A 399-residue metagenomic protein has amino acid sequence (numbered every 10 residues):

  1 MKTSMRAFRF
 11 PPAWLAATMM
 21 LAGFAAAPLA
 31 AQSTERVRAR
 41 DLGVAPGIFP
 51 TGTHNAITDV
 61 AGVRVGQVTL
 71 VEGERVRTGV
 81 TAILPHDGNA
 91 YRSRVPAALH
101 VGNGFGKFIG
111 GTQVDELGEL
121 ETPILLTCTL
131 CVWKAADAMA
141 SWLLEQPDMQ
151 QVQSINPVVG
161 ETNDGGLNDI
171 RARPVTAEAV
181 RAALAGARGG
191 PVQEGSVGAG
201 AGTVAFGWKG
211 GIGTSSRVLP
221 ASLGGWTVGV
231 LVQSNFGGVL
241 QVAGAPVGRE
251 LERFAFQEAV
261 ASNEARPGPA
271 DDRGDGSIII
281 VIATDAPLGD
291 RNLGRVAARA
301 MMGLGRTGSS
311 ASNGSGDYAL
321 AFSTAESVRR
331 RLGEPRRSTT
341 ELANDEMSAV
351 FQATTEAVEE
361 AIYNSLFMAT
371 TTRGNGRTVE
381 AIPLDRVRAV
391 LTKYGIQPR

Functional and structural regions predicted by a protein language model:
M1-F10: N-terminal secretory signal peptides that target proteins for export/translocation
S4, A17-M19, S33: Residue-level detector of intrinsically disordered terminal segments
R9-P11, A25, A255: Compositionally biased, low-structure terminal segments
P11-P12, I362: Intrinsically disordered, low-complexity Ser/Thr/Pro-rich tracts
A13-A26: Bacterial N-terminal signal peptides
A27-A31: Sec/Tat signal peptide C-region and signal peptidase I cleavage site
Q32-R399: Alpha/propeptide regions of enzymes that mature by internal proteolysis
